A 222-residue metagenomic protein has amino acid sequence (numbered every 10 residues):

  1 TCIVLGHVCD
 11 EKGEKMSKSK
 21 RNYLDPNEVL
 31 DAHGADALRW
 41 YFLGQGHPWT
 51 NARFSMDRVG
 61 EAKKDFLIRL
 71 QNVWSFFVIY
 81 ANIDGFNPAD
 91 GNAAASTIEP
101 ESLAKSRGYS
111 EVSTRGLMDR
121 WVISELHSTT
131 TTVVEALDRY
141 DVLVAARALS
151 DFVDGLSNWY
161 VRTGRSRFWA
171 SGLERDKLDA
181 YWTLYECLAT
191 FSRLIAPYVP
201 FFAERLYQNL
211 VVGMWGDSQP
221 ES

Functional and structural regions predicted by a protein language model:
T1-K12, M16-K18, G85: Catalytic cores of enzymes that engage adenine nucleotides and/or redox cofactors via long glycine-rich, Lys/Arg/His
L24: Short coil/loop residues immediately preceding or within conserved phosphate-binding loops of NTP-utilizing enzyme
E28-A95, E99, Y109-S222: Helix-rich, typically C-terminal accessory recognition domains appended to large enzymatic cores
